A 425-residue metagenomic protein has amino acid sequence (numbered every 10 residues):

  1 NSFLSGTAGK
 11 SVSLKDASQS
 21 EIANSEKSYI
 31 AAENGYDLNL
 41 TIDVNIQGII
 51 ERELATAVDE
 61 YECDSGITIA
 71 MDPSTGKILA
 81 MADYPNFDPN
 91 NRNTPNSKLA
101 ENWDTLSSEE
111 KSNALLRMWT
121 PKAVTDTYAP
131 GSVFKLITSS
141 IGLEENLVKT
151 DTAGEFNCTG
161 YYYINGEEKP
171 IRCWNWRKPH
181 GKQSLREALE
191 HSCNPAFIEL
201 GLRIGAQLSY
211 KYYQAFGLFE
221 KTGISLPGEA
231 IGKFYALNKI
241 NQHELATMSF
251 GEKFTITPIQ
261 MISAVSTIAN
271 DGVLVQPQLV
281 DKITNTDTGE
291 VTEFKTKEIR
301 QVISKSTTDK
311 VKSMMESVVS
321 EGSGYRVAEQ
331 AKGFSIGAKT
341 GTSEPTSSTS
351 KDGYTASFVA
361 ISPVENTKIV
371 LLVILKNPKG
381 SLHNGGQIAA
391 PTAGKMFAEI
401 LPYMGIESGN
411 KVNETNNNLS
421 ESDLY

Functional and structural regions predicted by a protein language model:
A8, E62-S65, Y128: Short, small/polar residue-rich loop motifs at catalytic or cofactor-binding pockets
K15-Y29, E33, I42, S74-V133 (+2 more regions): Beta-lactam-recognizing serine transpeptidase/beta-lactamase-like catalytic domain environment
A23-G66: Conserved, well-ordered alpha-helix/loop/beta-strand core segments that scaffold catalytic motifs
I42, I303, K351, S381-T392: Short alpha-helix boundary/capping segments
I50, A188, A393: A helicase ATPase "motif cassette" and its flanking acidic/Ser/Thr-rich regulatory loops
G66-I67, L274-L279, M404, S408: Glycine-rich phosphate/pyrophosphate-binding loops and their adjacent beta-strand/loop elements at enzyme active sites
T68-P73: Short hydrophobic alpha-helical segments used for membrane anchoring or interfacial signaling
E290-T292, A390-Y425: Short, gly/Ser/Thr-rich active-site loops of penicillin-recognizing serine hydrolases
